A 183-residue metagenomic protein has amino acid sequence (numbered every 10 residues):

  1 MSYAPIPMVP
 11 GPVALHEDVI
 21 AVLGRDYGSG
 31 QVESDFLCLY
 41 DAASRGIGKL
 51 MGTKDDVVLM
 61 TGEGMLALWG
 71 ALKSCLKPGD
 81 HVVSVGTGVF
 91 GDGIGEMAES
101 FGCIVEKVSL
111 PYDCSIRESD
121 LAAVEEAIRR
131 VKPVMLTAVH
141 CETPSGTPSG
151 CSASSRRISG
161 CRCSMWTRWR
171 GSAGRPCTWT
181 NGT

Functional and structural regions predicted by a protein language model:
A4-T61: A glycine-/small-polar-enriched, mobile loop at the entrance of the PLP active site in fold-type I
P7-M8, V58-T61, S84, K107-V108 (+2 more regions): General beta-strand structural signal in soluble alpha/beta enzymes
K54-V83, T87-G95: Conserved beta-loop-alpha segment that forms the PLP phosphate-binding cup at the N-terminus of a helix
G93-I104, P111, A122: Active-site-proximal loop->helix
S109-S115: Short beta->alpha junction loops
I116-A173: Active-site phosphate-binding strand-loop segment of PLP-dependent enzymes
W179-T183: Conserved active-site segment immediately N-terminal to the catalytic lysine that forms the internal aldimine
